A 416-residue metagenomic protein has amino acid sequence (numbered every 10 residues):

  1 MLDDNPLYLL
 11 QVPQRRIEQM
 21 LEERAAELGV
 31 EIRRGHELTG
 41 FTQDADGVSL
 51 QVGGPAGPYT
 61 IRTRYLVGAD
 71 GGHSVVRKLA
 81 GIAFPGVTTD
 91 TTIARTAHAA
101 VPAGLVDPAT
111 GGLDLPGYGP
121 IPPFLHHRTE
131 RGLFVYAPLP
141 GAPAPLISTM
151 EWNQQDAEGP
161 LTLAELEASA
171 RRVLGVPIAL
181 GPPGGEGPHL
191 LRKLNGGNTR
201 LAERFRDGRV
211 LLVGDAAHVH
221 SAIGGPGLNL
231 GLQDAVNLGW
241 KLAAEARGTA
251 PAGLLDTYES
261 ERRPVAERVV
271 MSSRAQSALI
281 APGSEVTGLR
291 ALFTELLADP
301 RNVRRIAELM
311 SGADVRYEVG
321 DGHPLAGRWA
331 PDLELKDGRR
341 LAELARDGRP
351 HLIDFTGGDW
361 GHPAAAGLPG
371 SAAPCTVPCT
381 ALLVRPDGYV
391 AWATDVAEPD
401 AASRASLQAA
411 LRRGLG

Functional and structural regions predicted by a protein language model:
M1-D4, Q19-G29, Q43, A168-R172 (+1 more regions): Helical substrate-recognition/capping region of FAD-dependent monooxygenase/halogenase enzymes
M1-R290, T294-L297: Core Rossmann-like FAD-binding/catalytic domain of the broad FAD-dependent monooxygenase superfamily
